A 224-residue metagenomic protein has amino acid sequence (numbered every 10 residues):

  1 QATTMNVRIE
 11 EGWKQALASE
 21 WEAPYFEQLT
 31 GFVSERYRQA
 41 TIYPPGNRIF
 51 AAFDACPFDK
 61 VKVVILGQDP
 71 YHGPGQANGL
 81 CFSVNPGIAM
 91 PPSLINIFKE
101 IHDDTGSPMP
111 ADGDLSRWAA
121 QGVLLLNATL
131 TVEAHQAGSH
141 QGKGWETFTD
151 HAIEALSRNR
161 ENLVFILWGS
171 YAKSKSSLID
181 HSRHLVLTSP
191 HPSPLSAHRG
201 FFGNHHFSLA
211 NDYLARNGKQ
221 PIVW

Functional and structural regions predicted by a protein language model:
Q1-T4: Short, Lys/Arg-enriched N-terminal segments with co-localized hydrophobic residues within the first ~10-30 amino acids
V7, S19-L167, Y171-S174, I179-D180 (+4 more regions): A polyanion-binding, active-site-adjacent surface
E10-K14: Short, contiguous pre-domain boundary segments
N204-H205: Polytopic transmembrane helical bundles with strong interfacial aromatic enrichment
